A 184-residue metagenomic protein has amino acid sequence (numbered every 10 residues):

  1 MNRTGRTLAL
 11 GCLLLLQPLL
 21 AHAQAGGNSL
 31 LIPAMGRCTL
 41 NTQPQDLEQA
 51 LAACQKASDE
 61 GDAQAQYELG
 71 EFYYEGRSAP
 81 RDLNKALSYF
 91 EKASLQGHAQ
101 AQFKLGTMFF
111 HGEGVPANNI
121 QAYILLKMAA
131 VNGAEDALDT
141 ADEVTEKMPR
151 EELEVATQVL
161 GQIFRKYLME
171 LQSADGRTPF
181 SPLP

Functional and structural regions predicted by a protein language model:
A21-A53, P184: N-terminal leader/linker segments that initiate helical-solenoid repeat arrays
G26-A34, L138-P184: Terminal, low-structured helical/coil segments at or just beyond the last alpha-helical repeat
G27, L40-N41, D46, D59-D62 (+6 more regions): Short helix-capping/linker turns of helical repeat alpha-solenoids
L31-N41, E68-E75, K104-H111, D142-V144: Hydrophobic face of amphipathic alpha-helices that form TPR/SEL1-like repeat modules and related alpha-solenoid
Y67-E68, F103-K104, N119, L138-D142 (+1 more regions): Alpha-solenoid helical repeat scaffolds
